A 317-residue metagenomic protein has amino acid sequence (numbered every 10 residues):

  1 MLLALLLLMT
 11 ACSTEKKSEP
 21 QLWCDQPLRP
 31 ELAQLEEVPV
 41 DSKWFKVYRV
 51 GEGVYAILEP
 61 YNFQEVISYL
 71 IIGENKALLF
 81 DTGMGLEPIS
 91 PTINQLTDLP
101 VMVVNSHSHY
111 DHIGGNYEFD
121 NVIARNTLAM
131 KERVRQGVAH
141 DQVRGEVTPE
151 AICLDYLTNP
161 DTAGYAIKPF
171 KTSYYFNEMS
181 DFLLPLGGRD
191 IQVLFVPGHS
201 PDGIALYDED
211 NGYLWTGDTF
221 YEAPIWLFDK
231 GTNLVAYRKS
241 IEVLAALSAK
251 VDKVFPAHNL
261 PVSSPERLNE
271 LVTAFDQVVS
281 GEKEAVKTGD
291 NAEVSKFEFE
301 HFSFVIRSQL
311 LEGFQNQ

Functional and structural regions predicted by a protein language model:
M1-L5: Sec-dependent signal peptide recognition, specifically the positively charged N-region followed immediately by
M9-A11: C-terminal motif of bacterial Sec signal peptides marking the signal peptidase cleavage site
E15-E37, E242-Q317: Accessory terminal helices/loops
L32-W44, Y48-G51, T127-L194, S200 (+3 more regions): Metallo-beta-lactamase
D41-Q95, A205-Y221: Conserved beta-strand hairpin/beta-sheet module of binuclear metal-dependent hydrolase folds, prominently
P60, T82-G83, S106-H109, R125 (+2 more regions): Active-site-proximal beta-strand/loop segments in catalytic clefts of secreted hydrolases
A77, M84-G85, Y174, L183 (+1 more regions): Metallo-beta-lactamase
L86-P185, E222, R267, L271-E284: Active-site HxH/HxHxD metal-binding segment of metal-dependent hydrolases
